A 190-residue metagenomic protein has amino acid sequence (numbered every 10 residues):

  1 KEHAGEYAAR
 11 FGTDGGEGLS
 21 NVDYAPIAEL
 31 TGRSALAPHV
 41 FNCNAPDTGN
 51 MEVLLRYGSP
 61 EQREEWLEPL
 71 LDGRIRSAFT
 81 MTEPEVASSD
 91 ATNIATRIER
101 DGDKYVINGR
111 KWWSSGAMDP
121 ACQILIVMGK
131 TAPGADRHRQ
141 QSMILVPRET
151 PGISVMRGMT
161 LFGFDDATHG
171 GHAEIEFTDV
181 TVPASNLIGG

Functional and structural regions predicted by a protein language model:
E2-R74, G116-I124: Internal helix-loop-helix
G18-L30, D90-I94, E176, V182: Structural signature of FAD isoalloxazine-binding scaffolds in flavoprotein oxidoreductases
G73-T82: A short, Trp-centered hydrophobic/proline-enriched beta-strand micro-motif
E85-S89, G116-P120, P133-A135, F162-G171 (+1 more regions): Short Gly/Pro-enriched turn/cap motifs at secondary-structure boundaries
V86-D90, R100, Y105: Hydrophobic, small-residue-rich alpha-helical packing segments that form membrane-like cores
N93-A95, E99, E149-T181: Flexible, small-/acidic-enriched active-site or ligand-binding loops
A95, K104, N108-M156: A short core secondary-structure module
D179-G190: Long, acidic (Asp/Glu-rich), low-complexity accessory segments flanking structured domains
